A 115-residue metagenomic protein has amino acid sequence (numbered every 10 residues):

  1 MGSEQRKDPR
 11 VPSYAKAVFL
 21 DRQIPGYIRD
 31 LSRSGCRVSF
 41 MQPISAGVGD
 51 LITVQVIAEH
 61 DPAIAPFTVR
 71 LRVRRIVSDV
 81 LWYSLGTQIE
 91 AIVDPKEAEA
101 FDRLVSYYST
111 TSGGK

Functional and structural regions predicted by a protein language model:
M1-C36, D102-K115: N-terminal helix initiation/capping motif
D8, M41-A46: Short, surface-exposed secondary-structure edge patches
A15-L20, G49-P66: Short conserved beta-strand and strand-loop elements enriched in small hydrophobics with frequent Asp/Gly
R22, R33, I76-W82: Short, conserved beta-turn/loop elements at beta-strand boundaries and strand-helix junctions
P25-I28, F67-I76: Short beta-strand-centered aromatic/proline hotspots
S39-P43, Q88-A91: A structural micro-motif recognizing beta-strand termini and the immediately following turn/loop segments
E59-D61, I76-S78, I92-D94: Short coil/turn motifs at secondary-structure junctions
V80-K115: C-terminal output/interaction extensions
